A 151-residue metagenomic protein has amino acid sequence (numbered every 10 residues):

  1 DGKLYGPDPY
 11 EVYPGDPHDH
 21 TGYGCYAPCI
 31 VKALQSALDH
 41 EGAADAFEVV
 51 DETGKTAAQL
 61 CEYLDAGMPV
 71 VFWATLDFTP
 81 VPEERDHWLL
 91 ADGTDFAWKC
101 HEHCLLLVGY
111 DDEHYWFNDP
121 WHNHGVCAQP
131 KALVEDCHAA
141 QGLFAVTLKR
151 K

Functional and structural regions predicted by a protein language model:
D1-M68, G125-V126, K149-K151: Cysteine-nucleophile protease catalytic domains, especially the papain-like/related folds used in DUB/UBL proteases
G2, P7-Y10, H20-Y23, A44 (+6 more regions): Generic intrinsically disordered, low-complexity segments enriched for polar/acidic and small residues
D8-D16, Y26, L76, E83 (+2 more regions): Generic detector of bulky aromatic hydrophobic side chains
S36-H40, T75-W88: Short regulatory "switch" loops immediately downstream of catalytic or recognition motifs within protein catalytic
L38, L60-L64, M68-L76, D92-K99: Catalytic-core segments of thiol-dependent peptidases
E41, V70-V71, Q141, A145: Short secondary-structure junctions and interdomain/linker hinges
E48-V49, P69-A74, L106, W116-N118: Structural recognition of the beta-strand scaffold that forms the well-ordered cores of secreted hydrolase catalytic
P80, E84-K99, C104, V108-K151: Noncatalytic regulatory segments and standalone regulatory/sensor domains
